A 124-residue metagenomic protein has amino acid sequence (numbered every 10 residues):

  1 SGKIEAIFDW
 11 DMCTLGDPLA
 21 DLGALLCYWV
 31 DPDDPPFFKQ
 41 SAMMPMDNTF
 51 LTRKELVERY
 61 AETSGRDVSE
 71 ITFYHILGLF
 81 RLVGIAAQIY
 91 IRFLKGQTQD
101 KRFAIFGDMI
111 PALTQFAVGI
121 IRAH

Functional and structural regions predicted by a protein language model:
S1-L26: Active-site acidic catalytic loop and adjacent metal/ATP-binding pocket of ATP-dependent phosphoryl transfer enzymes
G2-E5, S64-S69, F103, R122-H124: Conserved NTP-binding catalytic cores of kinases and kinase-like/nucleotidyltransferase enzymes across multiple kinase
K3-I7, D11, T52-R66, A112-Q115: Short amphipathic alpha-helical segments and their helix-coil junctions
T14-D17, P45-N48, R102-I105: Pocket-edge positions in alpha/beta enzyme catalytic cores
A20-S64, G78-K95, I120: Active-site activation/catalytic loop segments of kinase-like enzymes and analogous catalytic loops in related
P35-K39, S69-E70, R102: Short, hydrophobic secondary-structure boundary micro-motifs
R66-G78: All-alpha amphipathic helical-bundle segments outside canonical DNA-binding/catalytic cores that form hydrophobic
G84, Q88-H124: Regulatory N- and C-terminal appendages and interdomain linkers associated with kinase/kinase-like NTP transferase
